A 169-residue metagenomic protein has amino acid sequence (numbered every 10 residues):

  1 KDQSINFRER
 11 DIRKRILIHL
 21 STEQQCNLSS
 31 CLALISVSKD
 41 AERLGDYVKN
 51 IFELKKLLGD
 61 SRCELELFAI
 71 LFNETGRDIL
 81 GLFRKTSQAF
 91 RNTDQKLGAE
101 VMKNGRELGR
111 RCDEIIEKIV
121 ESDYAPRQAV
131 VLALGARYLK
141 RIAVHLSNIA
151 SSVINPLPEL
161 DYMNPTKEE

Functional and structural regions predicted by a protein language model:
K1-E169: Cytosolic, long alpha-helical scaffolding segments
